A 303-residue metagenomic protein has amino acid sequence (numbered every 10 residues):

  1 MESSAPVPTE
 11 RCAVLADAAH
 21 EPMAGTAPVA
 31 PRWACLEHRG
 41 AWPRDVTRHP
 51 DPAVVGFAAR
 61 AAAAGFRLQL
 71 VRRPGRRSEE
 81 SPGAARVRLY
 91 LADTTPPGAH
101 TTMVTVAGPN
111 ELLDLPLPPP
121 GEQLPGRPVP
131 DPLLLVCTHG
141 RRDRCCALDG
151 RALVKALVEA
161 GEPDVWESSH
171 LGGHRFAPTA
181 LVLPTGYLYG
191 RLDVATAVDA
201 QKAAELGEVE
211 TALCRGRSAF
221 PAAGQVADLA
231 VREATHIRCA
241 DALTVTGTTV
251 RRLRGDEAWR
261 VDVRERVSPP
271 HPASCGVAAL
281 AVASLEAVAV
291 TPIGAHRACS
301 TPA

Functional and structural regions predicted by a protein language model:
M1-A303: Histidine/cysteine-enriched polar flanking segments
